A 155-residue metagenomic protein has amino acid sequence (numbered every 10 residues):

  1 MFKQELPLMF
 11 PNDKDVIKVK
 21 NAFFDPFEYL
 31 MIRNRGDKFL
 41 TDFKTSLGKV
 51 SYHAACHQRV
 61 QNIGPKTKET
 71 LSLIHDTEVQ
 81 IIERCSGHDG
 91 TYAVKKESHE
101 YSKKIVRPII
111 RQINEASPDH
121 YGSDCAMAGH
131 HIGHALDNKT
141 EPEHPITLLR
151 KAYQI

Functional and structural regions predicted by a protein language model:
M1-I155: Iron-sulfur cluster-binding electron-transfer modules in prokaryotic oxidoreductases
